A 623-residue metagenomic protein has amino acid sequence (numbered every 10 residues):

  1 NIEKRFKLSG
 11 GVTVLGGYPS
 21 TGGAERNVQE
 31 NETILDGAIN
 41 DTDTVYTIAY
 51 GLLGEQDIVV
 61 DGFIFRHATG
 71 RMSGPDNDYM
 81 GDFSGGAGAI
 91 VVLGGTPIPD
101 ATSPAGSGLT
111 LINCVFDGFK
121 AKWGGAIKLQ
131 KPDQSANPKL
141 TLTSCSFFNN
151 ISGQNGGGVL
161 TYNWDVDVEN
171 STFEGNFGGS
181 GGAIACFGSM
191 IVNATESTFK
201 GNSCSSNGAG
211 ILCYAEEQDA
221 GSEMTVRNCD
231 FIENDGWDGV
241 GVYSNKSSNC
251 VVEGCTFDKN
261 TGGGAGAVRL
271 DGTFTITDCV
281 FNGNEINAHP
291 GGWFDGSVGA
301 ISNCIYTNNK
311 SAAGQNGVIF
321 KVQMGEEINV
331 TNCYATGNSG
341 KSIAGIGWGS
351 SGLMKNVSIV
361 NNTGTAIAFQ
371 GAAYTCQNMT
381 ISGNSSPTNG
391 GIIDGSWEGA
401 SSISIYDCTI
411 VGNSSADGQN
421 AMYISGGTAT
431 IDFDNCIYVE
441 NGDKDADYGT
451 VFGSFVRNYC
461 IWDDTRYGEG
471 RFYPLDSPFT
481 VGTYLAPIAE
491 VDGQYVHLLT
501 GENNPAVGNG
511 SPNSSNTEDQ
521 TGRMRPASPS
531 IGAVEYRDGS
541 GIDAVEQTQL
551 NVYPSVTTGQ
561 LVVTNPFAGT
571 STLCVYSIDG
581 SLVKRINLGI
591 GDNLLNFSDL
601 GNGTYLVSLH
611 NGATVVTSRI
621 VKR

Functional and structural regions predicted by a protein language model:
N1-R5, I48, V583: Acidic Gly/Asp/Thr-rich repetitive segments characteristic of extracellular carbohydrate-active and adhesion proteins
N1-T13, T21-E30, L93-G95, T110 (+5 more regions): Predominantly extracellular beta-rich ligand-binding scaffolds that present long acidic/polar faces for carbohydrate
V12-D78, E285, K310, T480-Y484: Right-handed parallel beta-helix/beta-spiral solenoid domain characteristic of secreted/periplasmic
T42-L52, F472-R537: C-terminal accessory segments
T42-T44, A101, S107, G272 (+3 more regions): Coil residues (strongly favoring Ser/Thr
E55-G181, C186-S203, R227, E233-N234 (+1 more regions): Right-handed parallel beta-helix
D543-R623: C-terminal outer-membrane/trafficking sorting elements
